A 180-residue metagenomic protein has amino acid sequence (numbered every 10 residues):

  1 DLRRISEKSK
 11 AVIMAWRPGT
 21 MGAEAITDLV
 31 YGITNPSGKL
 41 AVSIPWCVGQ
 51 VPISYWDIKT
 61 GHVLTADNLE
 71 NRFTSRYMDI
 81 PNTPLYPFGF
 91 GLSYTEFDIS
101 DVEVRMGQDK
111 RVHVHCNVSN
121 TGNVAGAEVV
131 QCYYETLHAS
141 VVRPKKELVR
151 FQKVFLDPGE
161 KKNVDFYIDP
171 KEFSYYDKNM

Functional and structural regions predicted by a protein language model:
D1-A127, Y133-E135, P158, K178: Secreted, periplasmic, or luminal enzymes acting at the cell surface/secretory milieu
V130-C132, D165-I168, N179-M180: Contiguous beta-strand segments of beta-sheet-rich domains
S140-Y176: Intrinsically disordered, low-complexity Pro/Gly/Ser/Thr-rich segments with frequent PxxP/GP/PP motifs and embedded
